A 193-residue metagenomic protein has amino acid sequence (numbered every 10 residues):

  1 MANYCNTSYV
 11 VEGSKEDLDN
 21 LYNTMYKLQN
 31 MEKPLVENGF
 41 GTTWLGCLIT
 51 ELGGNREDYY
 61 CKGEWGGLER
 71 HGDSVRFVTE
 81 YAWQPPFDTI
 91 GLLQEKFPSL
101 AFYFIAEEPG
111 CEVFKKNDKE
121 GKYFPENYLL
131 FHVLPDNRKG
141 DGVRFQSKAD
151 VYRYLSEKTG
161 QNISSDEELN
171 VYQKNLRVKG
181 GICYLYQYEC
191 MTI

Functional and structural regions predicted by a protein language model:
M1-I193: Intrinsic low-complexity, intrinsically disordered or marginally ordered coil/linker segments
